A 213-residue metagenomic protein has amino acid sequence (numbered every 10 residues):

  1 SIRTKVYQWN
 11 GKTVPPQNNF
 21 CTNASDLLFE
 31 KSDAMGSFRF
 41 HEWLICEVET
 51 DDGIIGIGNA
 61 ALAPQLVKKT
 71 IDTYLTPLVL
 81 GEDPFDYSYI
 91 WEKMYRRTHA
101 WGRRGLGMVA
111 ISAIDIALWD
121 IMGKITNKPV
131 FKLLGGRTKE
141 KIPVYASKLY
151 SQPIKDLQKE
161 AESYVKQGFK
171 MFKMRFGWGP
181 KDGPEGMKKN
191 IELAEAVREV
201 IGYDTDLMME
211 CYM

Functional and structural regions predicted by a protein language model:
S1-D52, I57, A61: Structured beta-strand/loop patches that form or line metal/cofactor-binding pockets in enzymes
D33-A34, E49-I125: Metal- or metallocofactor-binding catalytic centers and their adjacent structured scaffolds across diverse enzyme
S37-R39, G136-T138, E199-I201: Solvent-exposed alpha-helices and their adjacent loops that cap or buttress functional pockets in soluble metabolic
F40-H41, L66, T70, F85 (+6 more regions): Conserved active-site and cofactor/substrate-binding residues in soluble primary-metabolism enzymes
C46, D86, I125, K155 (+1 more regions): Ligand-binding pocket scaffold of soluble enzyme catalytic domains
Y87, V130-L133, R175, D204: Flexible, glycine/charged-enriched surface loops at secondary-structure junctions
L106, D115-S151, K155-D156: Glycine-rich, aromatic-flanked loop segments that form ligand/cofactor-binding clefts across common enzyme folds
K141-M213: Metal-dependent enolase-superfamily TIM-barrel catalytic cores that perform enediolate-based chemistry
